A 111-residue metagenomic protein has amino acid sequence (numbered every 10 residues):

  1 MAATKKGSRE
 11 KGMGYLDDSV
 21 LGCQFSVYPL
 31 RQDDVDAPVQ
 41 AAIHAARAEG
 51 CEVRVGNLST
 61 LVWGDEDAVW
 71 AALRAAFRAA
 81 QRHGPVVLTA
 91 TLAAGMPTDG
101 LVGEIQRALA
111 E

Functional and structural regions predicted by a protein language model:
A2-E111: Charge-rich, low-complexity N-terminal segments
